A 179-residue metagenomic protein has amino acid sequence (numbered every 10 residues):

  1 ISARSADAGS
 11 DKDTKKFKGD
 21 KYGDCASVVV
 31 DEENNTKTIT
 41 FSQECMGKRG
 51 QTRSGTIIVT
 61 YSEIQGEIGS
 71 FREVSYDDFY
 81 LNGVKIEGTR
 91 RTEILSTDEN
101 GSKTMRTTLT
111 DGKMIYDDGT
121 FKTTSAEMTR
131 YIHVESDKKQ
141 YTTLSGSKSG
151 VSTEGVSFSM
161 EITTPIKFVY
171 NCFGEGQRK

Functional and structural regions predicted by a protein language model:
I1-K179: Low-complexity, intrinsically disordered segments exposed to solvent
